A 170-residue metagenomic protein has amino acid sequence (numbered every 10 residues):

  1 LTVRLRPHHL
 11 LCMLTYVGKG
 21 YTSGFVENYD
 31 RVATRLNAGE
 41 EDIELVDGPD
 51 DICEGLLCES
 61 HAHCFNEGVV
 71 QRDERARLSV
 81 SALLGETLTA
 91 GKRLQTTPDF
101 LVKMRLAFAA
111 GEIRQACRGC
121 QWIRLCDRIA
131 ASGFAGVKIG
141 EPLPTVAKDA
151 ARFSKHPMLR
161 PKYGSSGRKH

Functional and structural regions predicted by a protein language model:
L1-A38: Long, hydrophobic N-terminal alpha-helical segment
H8-G20, D47-E67, R114-A130: Local cysteine-cluster metal-coordination motifs and their immediate loop/turn environment, predominantly Fe-S cluster
R35-E41, V146-D149: Short, mixed-charge aromatic SLiMs
E40-G48: PIN/NYN-family metal-dependent endoribonuclease catalytic core
H61-D99: Mid-chain, well-packed structural core segment of small domains
L84-D149, F153-L159: Cys/His-clustered metal-coordination modules, chiefly Zn-binding fingers
M158-P161, H170: N-terminal amphipathic/hydrophobic targeting modules at extreme N-termini, encompassing cleavable Sec/SRP-type signal
